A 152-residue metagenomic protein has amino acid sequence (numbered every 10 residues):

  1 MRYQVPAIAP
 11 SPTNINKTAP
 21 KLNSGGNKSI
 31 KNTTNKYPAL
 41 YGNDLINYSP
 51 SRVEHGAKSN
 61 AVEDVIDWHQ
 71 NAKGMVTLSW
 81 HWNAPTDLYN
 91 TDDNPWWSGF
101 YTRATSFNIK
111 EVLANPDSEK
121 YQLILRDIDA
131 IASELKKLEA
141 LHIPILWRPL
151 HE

Functional and structural regions predicted by a protein language model:
M1-D67: N-terminal module-boundary/linker segments of secreted carbohydrate-active enzymes
I46-P144, R148-E152: Substrate-binding cleft of extracellular glycoside hydrolase catalytic domains
